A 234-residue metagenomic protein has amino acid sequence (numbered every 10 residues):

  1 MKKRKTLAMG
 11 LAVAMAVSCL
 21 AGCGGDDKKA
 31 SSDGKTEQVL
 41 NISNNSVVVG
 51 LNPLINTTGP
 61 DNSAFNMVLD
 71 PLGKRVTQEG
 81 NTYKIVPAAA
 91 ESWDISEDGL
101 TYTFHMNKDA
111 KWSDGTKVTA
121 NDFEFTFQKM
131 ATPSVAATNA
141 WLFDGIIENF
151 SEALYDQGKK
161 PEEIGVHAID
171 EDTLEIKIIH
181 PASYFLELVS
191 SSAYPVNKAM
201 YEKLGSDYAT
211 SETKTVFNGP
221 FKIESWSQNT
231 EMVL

Functional and structural regions predicted by a protein language model:
M1-L40, G50-P53, K203: Short, low-complexity disordered leader/linker segments with a strong preference for bacterial N-terminal type II
G34-T36, V48-I55, N81-K84, Y184-E187 (+1 more regions): Short, solvent-exposed loop/turn elements at domain surfaces
T36-S46, E91, T101-F104, F123-T126 (+3 more regions): Short, well-ordered beta-strand elements
S43-E97, V216-F217: N-terminal lobe/hinge region of extracytoplasmic solute-binding protein
V76-G80, I178-L234: Gly/Pro-rich hinge or "lid" segments in bacterial periplasmic/extracellular proteins
E91-L142, E175: Aromatic- and charge-enriched surface segment that lines or borders ligand/interaction sites
D122-E124, K129, T138-A199, S227: Surface-exposed binding/hinge segments that line and control ligand-binding clefts or catalytic entry sites
